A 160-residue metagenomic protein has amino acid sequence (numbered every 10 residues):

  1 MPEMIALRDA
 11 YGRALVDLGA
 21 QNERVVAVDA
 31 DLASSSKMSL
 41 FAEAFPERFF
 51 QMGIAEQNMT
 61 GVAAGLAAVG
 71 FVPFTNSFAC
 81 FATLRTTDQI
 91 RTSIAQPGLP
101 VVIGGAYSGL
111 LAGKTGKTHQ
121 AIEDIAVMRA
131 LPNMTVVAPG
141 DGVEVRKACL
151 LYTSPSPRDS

Functional and structural regions predicted by a protein language model:
M1-L151: Thiamine diphosphate
Y152-D159: Conserved small/polar residues in nucleotide/adenosyl-binding loops
